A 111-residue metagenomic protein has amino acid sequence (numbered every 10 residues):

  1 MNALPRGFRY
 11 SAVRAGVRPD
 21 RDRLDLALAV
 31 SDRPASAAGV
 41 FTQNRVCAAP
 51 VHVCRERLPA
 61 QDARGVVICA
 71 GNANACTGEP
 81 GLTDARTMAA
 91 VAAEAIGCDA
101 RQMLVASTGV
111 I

Functional and structural regions predicted by a protein language model:
M1-V46: N-terminal amphipathic/basic leader segments beginning at the initiator methionine
L26-D32, V53-R57, V67: Short beta-strand elements
R33, E56, G71-A73, T108-V110: Short, ordered loop/turn segments at secondary-structure junctions
F41, A75-R86: Active-site pocket-shaping loop/turn-to-helix segments
V46-R57, L82-I96: Short, well-ordered amphipathic alpha-helical segments that serve as non-catalytic structural scaffolds within diverse
